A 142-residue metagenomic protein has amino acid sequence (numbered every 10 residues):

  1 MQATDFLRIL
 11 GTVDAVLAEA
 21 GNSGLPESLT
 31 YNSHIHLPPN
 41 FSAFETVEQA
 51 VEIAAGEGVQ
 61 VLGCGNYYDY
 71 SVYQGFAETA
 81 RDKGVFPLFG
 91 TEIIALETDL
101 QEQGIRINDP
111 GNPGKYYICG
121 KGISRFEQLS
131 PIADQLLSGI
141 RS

Functional and structural regions predicted by a protein language model:
Q2-G11, V16, S23-R141: A metal-dependent hydrolase metal-coordination microenvironment
